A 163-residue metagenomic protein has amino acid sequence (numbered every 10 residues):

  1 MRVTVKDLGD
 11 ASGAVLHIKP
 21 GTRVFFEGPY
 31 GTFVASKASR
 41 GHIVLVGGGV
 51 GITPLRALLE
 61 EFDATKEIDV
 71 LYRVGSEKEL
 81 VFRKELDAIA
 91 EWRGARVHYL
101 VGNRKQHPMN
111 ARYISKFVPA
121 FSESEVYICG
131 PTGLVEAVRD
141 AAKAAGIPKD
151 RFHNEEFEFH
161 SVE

Functional and structural regions predicted by a protein language model:
M1-E27, V34, R40-I43, E67-D69 (+3 more regions): Ferredoxin-reductase
R2-V5, D10, S76-I128, A141: C-terminal helical cap/extension that packs against the catalytic core of soluble nucleotide-cofactor enzymes
F25, R96-L100, H153-E155: General small-molecule cofactor/ligand-binding pocket signal
H42, K66-D69, R96, E125 (+1 more regions): Residues at the starts of beta-strands that form the adenosine-phosphate
G48-G49: Polyanionic, low-complexity intrinsically disordered segments
I52-D63: Histidine-anchored nucleotide/phosphate-binding helix
A145-E163: Short, flexible loop segments at boundaries between secondary-structure elements
